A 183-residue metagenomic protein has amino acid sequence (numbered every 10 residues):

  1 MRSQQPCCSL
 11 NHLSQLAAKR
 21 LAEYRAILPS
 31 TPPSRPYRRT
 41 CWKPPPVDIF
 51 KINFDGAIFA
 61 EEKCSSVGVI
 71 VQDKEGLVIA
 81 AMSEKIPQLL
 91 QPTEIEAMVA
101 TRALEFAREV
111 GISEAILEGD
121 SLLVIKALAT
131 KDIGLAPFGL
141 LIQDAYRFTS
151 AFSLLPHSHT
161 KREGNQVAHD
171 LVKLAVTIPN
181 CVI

Functional and structural regions predicted by a protein language model:
M1-I183: Primary recognition of RNase H-like, Mg2+-dependent phosphodiesterase/nuclease domains
